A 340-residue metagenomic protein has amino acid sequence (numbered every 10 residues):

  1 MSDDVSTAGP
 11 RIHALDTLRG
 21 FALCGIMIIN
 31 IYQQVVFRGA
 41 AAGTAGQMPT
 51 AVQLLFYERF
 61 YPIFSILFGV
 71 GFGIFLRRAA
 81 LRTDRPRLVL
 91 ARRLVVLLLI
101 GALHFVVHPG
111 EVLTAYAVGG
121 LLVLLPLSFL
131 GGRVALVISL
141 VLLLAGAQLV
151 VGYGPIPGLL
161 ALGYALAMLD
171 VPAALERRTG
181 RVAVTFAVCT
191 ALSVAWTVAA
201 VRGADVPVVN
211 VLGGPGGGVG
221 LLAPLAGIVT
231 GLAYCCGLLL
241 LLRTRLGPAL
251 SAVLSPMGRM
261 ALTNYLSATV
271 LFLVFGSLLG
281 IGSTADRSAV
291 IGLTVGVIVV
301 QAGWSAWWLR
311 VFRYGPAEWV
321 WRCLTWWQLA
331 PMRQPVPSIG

Functional and structural regions predicted by a protein language model:
S2-G340: Alpha-helical transmembrane segments and their immediate juxtamembrane cytosolic regions
